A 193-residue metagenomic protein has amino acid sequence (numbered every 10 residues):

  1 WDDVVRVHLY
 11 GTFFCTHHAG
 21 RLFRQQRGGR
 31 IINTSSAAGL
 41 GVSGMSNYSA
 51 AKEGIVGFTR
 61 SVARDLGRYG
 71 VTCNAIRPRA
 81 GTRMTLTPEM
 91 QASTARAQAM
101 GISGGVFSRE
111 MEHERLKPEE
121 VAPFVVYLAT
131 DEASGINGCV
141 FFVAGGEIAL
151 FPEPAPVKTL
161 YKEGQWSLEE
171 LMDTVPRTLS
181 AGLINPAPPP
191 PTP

Functional and structural regions predicted by a protein language model:
W1-F13, G28, I32, I55 (+1 more regions): Catalytic Tyr-X3-Lys loop
V7-Q25, A63-R64: Amphipathic alpha-helical dimer-interface segment in Rossmann-like NAD(P)H-dependent oxidoreductases
T16, A51, T59: Active-site helix of classical SDR
R21, R64-R68, T82, S108: Alpha-helical segment proximal to the catalytic Tyr-Lys
S36: Residue(s) in the substrate-gating loop at a strand-loop-helix junction that position the organic substrate next
V42-S49, S61: Active-site loop-to-helix junction immediately N-terminal to the catalytic Tyr of the SDR YXXXK motif in Rossmann-fold
V56, S61-T72, D131-G135: Active-site-adjacent segment of SDR/Rossmann-fold oxidoreductases
A97-P193: C-terminal helical subdomain
